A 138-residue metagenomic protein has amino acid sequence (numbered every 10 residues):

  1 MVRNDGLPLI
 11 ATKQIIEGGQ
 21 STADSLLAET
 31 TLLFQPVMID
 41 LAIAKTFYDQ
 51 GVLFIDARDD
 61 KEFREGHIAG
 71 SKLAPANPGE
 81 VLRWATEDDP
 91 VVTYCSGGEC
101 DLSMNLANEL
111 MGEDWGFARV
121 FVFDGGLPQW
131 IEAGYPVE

Functional and structural regions predicted by a protein language model:
M1-F54, D60-E62: Flexible, polar/low-complexity N-terminal or interdomain linker segments that lie immediately upstream of folded
R3, Y48, H67, D114-G116: Short, structurally constrained coil/turn elements that cap an alpha-helix or connect an alpha-helix to the following
F34, Q50, A69, F117-R119: A short helix-to-beta-strand connector/capping loop
D40-L41, P75, D124: Short loop/edge segments at beta-strand edges and connector loops that shape dinucleotide/nucleotide cofactor-binding
K45-A74, V81-C95: Mid-length scaffold segments of soluble, non-membrane domains
G79-W130: Catalytic cysteine-centered active loop of the rhodanese-like fold, especially the PTP/DSP P-loop
G134-E138: Active-site neighborhoods of enzymes that stabilize oxyanions during catalysis
